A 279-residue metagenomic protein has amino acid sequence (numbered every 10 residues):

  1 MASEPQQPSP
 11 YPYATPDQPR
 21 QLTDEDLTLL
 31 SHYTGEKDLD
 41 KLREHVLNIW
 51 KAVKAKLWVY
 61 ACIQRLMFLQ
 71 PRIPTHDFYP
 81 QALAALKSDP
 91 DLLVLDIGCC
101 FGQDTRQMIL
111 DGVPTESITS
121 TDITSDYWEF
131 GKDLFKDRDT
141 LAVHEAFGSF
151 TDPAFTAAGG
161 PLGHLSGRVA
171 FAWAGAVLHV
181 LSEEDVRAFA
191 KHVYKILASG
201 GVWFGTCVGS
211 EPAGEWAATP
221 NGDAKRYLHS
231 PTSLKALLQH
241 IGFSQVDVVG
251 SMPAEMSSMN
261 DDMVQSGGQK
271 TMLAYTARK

Functional and structural regions predicted by a protein language model:
A2-L165, E184-V186, H192, G201-K279: Class I (Rossmann-like) S-adenosyl-L-methionine-dependent methyltransferase catalytic domain, capturing the SAM-binding
G163, G167-D185: A short SAM/SAH-binding and catalytic strip from SAM-dependent methyltransferases
